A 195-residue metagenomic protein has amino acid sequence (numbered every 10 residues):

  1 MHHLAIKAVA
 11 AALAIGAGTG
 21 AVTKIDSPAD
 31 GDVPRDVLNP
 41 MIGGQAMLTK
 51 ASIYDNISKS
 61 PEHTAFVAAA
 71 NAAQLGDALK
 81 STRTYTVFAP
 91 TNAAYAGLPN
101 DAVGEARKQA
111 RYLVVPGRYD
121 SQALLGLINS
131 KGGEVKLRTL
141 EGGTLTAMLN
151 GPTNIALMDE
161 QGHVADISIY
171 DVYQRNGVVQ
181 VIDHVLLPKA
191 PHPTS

Functional and structural regions predicted by a protein language model:
H2-I6, G20-S195: Mature, structured domains of secreted/extracytosolic soluble proteins
A10-G16: Bacterial N-terminal signal peptides
